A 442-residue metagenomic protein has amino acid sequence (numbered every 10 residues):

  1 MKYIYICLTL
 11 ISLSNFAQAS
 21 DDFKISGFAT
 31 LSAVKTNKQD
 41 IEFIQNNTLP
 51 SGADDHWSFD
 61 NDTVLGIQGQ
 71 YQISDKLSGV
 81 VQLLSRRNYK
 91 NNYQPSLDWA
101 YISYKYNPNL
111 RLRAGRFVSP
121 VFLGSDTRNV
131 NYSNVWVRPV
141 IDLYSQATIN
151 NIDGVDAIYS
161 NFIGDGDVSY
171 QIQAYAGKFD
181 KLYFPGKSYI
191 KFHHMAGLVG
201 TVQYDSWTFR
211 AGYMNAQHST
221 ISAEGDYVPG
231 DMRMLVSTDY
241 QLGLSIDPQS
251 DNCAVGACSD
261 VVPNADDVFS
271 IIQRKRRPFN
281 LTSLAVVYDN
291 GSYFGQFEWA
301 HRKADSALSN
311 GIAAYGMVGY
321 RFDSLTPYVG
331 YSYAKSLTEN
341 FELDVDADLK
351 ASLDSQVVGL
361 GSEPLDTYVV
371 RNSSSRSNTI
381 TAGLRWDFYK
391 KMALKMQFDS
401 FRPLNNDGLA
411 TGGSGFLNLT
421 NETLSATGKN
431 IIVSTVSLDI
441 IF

Functional and structural regions predicted by a protein language model:
M1-L8: Sec-dependent signal peptide recognition, specifically the positively charged N-region followed immediately by
S12-F16: N-terminal signal peptide c-region/cleavage motif recognized by signal peptidases
S20, S58-D62, N92-L97, T148-N150 (+6 more regions): Transmembrane beta-barrel outer-membrane domains
D21, V34-T63, G186, E422: Surface-exposed strand-loop-strand hairpins of Gram-negative outer-membrane beta-barrel proteins
D22-T36, H56-L182, F192-A196, G200-A211 (+3 more regions): Outer membrane beta-barrel
A33-I41, R87-N91, P120-G124, I163 (+6 more regions): Gram-negative outer-membrane beta-barrel proteins
K38-D40, Y213, D226-F442: Outer-membrane beta-barrel pore domains
S169, L182-S188, G212, S222-A223 (+1 more regions): A short secondary-structure junction signal
